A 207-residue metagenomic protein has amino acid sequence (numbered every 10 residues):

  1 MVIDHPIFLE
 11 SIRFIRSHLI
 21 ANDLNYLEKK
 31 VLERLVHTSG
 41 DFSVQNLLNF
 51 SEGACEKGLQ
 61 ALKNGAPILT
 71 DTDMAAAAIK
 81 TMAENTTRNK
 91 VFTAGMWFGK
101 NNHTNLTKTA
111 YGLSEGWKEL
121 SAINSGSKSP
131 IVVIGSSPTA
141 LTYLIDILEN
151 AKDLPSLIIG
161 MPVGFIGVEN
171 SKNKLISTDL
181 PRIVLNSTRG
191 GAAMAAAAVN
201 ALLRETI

Functional and structural regions predicted by a protein language model:
M1-G65: N-terminal nucleotide/polyanion-binding subdomain common to many enzyme families
D4, L47, N105, V133-I134 (+3 more regions): Glycine- and other small-residue-rich loops at beta-strand/loop junctions that grip anionic moieties
F14-N22, T38-F42, A61, G65 (+6 more regions): Change "in soluble alpha/beta enzymes" to "in soluble alpha/beta proteins
K63-I68, S129-I131, P155-S156: Short active-site oxyanion
D71, I159-G160, A198: Buried hydrophobic positions in well-ordered alpha/beta secondary-structure cores of metabolic enzymes
T72-A151, P162-G164, V168: Conserved mixed alpha/beta catalytic, RNA-binding, or beta-rich assembly cores of soluble enzyme, regulatory
S156, I166-I207: C-terminal functional extensions of proteins
